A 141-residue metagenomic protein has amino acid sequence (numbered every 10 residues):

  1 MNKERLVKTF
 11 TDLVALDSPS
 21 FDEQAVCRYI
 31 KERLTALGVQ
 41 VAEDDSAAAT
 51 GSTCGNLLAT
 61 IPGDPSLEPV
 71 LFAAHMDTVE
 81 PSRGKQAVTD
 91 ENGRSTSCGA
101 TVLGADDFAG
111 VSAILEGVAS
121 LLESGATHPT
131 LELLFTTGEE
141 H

Functional and structural regions predicted by a protein language model:
M1-F21: N-terminal capping segment at the start of a domain
T9-D12, A25, Y29-A36: Residue-level detector of alpha-helical secondary structure
L13-P19, L37, S120-G125: Change "in soluble alpha/beta enzymes" to "in soluble alpha/beta proteins
C27, A47-A48: Conserved beta-strand edge residues that scaffold enzyme active sites
C27, R33, T53, T60-P62 (+3 more regions): Active-site metal-coordination/substrate-binding segment of hydrolases, especially metallo-dependent peptidases
L37, S52-G55: Short, basic and Ser/Thr-rich N-terminal targeting/leader segments
Q40: Residue-level detector of anion-binding/catalytic polar loops
